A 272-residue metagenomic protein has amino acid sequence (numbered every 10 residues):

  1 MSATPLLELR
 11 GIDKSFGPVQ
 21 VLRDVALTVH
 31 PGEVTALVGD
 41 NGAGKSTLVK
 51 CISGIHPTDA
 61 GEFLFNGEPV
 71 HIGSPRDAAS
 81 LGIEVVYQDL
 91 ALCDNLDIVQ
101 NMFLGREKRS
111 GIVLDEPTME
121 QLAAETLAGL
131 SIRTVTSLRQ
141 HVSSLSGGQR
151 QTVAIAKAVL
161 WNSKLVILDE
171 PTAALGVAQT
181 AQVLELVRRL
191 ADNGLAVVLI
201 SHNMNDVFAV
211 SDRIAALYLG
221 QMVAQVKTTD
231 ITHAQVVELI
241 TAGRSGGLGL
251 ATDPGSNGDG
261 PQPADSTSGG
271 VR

Functional and structural regions predicted by a protein language model:
S2-R272: Glycine-rich phosphate-binding loops of nucleotide-dependent enzymes
